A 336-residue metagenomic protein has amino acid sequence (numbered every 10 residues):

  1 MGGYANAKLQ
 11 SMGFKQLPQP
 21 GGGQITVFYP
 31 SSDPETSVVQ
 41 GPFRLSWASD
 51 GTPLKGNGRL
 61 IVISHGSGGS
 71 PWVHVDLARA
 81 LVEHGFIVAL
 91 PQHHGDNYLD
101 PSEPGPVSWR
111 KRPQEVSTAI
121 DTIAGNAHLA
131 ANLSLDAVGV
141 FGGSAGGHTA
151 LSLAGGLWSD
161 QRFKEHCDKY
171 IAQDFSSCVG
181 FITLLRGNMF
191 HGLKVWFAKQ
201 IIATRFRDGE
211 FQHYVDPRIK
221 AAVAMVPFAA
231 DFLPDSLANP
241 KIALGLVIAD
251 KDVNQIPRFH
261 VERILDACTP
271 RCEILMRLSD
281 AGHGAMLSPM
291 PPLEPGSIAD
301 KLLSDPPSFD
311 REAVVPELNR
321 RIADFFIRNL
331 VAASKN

Functional and structural regions predicted by a protein language model:
G3-I61, I274: Domain-level recognition of soluble alpha/beta enzyme cores, biased toward histidine phosphatases/phosphomutases
E35, S49-G58, I63-P101, D252-R258: Short substrate-entry loop that stabilizes the transition state in hydrolases
G105-A131, L135, S152, L157 (+2 more regions): Alpha/beta-hydrolase active-site loop
G142-G146, A150: Gly/Ala-rich beta-loop-alpha elbow adjacent to hydrolase catalytic centers
A229-D231, D250-I256, H283-G284: Acidic catalytic loop of the alpha/beta-hydrolase fold
P240, L246-I248: Short beta-strand/loop motif that positions the catalytic acidic residue of the alpha/beta-hydrolase fold
I242, Q255-A267, M290: Short alpha-helix in the alpha/beta-hydrolase fold that links the catalytic acid
A281, P291-N336: Catalytic active-site module of serine/aspartate enzymes centered on a nucleophile-bearing elbow/loop
